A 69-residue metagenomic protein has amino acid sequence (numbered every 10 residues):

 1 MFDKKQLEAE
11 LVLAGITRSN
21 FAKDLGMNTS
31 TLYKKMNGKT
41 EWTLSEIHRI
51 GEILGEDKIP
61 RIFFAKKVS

Functional and structural regions predicted by a protein language model:
M1-I16: A short, Lys/Arg-rich alpha-helix, primarily the initiator
Q6, S30-T31, W42: Glycine-centered signal
L11, A22, G51: The alpha-helix within a helix-turn-helix
G15-Y33: Short alpha-helical DNA-recognition segment
N28, K39-T40, K66: The DNA-recognition helices of helix-turn-helix-type DNA-binding domains
K39-G51: Short, basic-rich loop-to-helix N-cap that marks the start of a DNA-contacting helix
E52-S69: Short C-terminal boundary/hinge segments that cap the last helix of small helical domains
